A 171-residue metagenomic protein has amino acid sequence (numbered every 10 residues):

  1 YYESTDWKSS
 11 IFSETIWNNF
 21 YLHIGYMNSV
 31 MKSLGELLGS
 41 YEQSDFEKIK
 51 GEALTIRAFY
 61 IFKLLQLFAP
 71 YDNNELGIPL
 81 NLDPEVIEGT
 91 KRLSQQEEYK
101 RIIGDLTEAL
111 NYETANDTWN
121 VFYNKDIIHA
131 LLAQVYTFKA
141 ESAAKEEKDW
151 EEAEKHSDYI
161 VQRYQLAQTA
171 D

Functional and structural regions predicted by a protein language model:
Y1-L67, L93, N111-T118: Conserved, well-structured interaction surfaces
L34, F68, L106, E113 (+2 more regions): Alpha-helical junction/boundary sensor with strong preference for TPR arrays
S44, L67-R101, S142-E151: Short coil/linker segments at helix-helix boundaries
E147-D171: Hydrophobic-face positions in mid-chain alpha helices that act as interaction patches
